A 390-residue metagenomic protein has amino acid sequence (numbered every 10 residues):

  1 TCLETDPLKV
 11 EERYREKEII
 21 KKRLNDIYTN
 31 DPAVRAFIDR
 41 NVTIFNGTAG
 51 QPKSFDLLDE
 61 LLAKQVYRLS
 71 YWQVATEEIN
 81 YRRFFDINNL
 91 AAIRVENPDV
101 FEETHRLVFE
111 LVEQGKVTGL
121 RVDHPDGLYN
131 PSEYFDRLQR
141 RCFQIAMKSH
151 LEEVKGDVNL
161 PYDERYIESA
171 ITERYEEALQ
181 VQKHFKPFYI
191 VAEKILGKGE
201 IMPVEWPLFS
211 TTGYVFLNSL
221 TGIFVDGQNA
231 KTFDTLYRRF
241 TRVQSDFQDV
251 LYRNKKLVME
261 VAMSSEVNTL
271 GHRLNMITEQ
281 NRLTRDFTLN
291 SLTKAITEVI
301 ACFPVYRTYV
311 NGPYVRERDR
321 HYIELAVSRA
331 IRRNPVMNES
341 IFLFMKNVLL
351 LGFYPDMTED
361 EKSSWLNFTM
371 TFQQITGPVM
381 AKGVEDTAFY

Functional and structural regions predicted by a protein language model:
T1-G119, Y129-S132, R137-V315, D319-Y390: Alpha-amylase-like alpha-glycosidases and glucanotransferases acting on alpha-linked glucans and related
D126: Catalytic acidic motif of RecA-like/P-loop NTPases
